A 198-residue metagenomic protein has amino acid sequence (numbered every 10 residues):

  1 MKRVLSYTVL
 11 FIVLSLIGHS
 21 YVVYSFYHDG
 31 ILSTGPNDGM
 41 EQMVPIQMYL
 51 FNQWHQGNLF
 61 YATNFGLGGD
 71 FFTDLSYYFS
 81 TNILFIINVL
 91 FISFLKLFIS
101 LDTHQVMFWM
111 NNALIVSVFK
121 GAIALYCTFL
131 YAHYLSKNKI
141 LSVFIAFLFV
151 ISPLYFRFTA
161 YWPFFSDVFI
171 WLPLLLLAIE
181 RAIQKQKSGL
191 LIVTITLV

Functional and structural regions predicted by a protein language model:
M1-L10: N-terminal membrane topogenic signal
F11-L14, I145: Hydrophobic alpha-helical transmembrane segments of polytopic
L16-A124, F147, S152-T159, P163-F169: Membrane-interface coil-to-helix junctions
D38, N82, N138-K139, K187: Intrinsic-disorder/low-complexity, polar/charged segments
F91, L135-S136: A broad structural signal for alpha-helix termini and local helix breaks/kinks
V116-V118, A122-Y134, I140-V198: Membrane-embedded helix bundles of polyisoprenyl
